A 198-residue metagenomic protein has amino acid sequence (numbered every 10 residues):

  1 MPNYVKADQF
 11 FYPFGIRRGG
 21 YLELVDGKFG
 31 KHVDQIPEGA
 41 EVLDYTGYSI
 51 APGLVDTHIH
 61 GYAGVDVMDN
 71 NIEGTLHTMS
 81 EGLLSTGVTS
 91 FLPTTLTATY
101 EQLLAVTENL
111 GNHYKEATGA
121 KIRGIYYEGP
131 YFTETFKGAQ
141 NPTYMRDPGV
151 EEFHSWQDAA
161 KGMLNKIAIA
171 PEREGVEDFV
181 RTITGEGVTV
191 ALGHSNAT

Functional and structural regions predicted by a protein language model:
M1-Y4, Q9-A51: Histidine-rich, glycine-flanked metal-binding segment
Y4, G87-S90, K121, M163: Short loop/turn motifs at secondary-structure junctions
V5-K6, E38, Y45, Y62-A63 (+2 more regions): Residue-level signal for pocket-adjacent positions within structured domains
A7-D8, P13-F14, V33, Y45-T46 (+6 more regions): Fold-independent oxyanion-binding glycine-rich loops and adjacent beta-strand/coil segments at enzyme active sites
K31, N71-H77, D178, G185-E186: N-terminal glycine-/serine-/threonine-rich phosphate-binding loop
Y48-A105: Metal-associated gating/positioning segment near the N- to mid-region
E101-T198: Histidine/acidic-residue-rich, glycine-tolerant segments that coordinate divalent metal ions
